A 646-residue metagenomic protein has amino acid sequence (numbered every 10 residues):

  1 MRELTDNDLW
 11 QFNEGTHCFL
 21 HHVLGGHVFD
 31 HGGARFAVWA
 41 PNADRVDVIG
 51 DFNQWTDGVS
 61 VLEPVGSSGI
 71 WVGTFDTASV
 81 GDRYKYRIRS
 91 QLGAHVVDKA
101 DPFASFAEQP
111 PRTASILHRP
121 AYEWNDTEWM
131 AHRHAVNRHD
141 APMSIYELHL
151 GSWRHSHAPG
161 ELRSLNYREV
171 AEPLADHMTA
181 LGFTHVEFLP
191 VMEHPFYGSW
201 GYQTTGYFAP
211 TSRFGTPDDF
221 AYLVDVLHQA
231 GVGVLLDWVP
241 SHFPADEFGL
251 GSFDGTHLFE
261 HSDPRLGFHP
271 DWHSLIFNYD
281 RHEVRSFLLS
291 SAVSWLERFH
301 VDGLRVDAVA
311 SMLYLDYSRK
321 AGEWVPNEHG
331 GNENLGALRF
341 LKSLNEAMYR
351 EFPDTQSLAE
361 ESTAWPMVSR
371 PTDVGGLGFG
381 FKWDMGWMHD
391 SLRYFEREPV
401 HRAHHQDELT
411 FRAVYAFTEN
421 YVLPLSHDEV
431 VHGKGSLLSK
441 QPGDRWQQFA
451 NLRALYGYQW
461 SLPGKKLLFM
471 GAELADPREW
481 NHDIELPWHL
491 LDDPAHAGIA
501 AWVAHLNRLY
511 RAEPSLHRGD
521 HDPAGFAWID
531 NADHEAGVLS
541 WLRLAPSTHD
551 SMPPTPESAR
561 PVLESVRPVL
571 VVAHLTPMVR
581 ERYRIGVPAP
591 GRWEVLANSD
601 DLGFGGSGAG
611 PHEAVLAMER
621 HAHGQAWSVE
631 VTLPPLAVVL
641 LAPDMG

Functional and structural regions predicted by a protein language model:
M1-G33, V65-E147, S152-L162, E169 (+1 more regions): The feature marks proteins involved in alpha-glucan
V38, Y86, L148, M178 (+12 more regions): Conserved, mostly hydrophobic/aromatic
W39-V46, P588-G591: Short proline/glycine-enriched turn/loop motifs at strand-loop junctions of beta-rich domains
G58-G66, G73, L616-M618: Short, surface-exposed loop motifs enriched in S/T, G, D/E and P with embedded aromatic residues
V80-R83, H612-G646: C-terminal beta-strand-rich structural cap/linker in extracellular carbohydrate-active enzymes
F106, E128-D140, H149-E333, V615 (+1 more regions): Substrate-binding/active-site clefts of carbohydrate-active enzymes
E108-P111, H300-D302, Y317-E485, L490 (+6 more regions): Conserved alpha/beta catalytic core and glycan-binding cleft of carbohydrate-active enzymes
P494-L516: Catalytic cores of secreted or luminal carbohydrate-active enzymes
